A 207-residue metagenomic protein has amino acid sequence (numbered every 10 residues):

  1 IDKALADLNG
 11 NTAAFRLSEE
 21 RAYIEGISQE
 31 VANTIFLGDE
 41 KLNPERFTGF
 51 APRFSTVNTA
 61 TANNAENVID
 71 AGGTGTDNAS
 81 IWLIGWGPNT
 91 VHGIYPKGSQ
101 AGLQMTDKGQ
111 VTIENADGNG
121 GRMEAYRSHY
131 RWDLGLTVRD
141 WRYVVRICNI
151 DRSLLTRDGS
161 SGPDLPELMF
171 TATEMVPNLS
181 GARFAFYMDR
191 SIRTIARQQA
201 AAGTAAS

Functional and structural regions predicted by a protein language model:
D2-S207: Core alpha/beta structural scaffold of self-assembling particle/tube/pore-forming proteins
